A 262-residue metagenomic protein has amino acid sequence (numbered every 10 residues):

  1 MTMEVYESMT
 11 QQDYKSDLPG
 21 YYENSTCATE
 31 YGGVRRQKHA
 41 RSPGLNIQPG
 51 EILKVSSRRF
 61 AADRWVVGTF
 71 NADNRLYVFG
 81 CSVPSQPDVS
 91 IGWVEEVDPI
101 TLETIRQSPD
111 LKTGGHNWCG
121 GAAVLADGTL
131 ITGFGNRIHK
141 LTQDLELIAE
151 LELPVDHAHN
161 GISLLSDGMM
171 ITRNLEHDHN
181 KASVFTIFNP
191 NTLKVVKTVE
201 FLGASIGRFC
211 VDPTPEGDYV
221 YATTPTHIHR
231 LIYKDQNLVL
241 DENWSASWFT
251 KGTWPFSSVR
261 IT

Functional and structural regions predicted by a protein language model:
T10-G92, T113-G120: Beta-strand-rich domains and repeat architectures in extracellular enzymes and scaffolds, especially beta-propellers
T26-A28, R75-V78, T129-I131, M169-I171 (+2 more regions): Conserved beta-propeller blade signature
V34-R35, S82-D88, R137-H139, E176-N180 (+1 more regions): Short glycine/acidic-enriched loop and turn motifs that connect beta-strands
E51-R59, E103-T113, E146-E152, K194-E200 (+1 more regions): A short beta-strand motif characteristic of beta-propeller blades
A61-T69, T113-A123, V155-S166, F201-P213 (+1 more regions): Repeated scaffold domains used in trafficking and secretory/extracellular systems, primarily beta-propellers
A61-V67, C81-V83, S90-E95, I100-D127 (+2 more regions): Blade-loop segments of beta-propeller domains
D98-L102, T142-E146, N189-L193, Y233-N237: Short loop/turn segments that connect beta-strands within beta-propeller blades
E146-S166, T172-E176, S183, V195-R208: Asp-box/WD-like beta-propeller blade repeats and closely related beta-sheet repeat scaffolds
